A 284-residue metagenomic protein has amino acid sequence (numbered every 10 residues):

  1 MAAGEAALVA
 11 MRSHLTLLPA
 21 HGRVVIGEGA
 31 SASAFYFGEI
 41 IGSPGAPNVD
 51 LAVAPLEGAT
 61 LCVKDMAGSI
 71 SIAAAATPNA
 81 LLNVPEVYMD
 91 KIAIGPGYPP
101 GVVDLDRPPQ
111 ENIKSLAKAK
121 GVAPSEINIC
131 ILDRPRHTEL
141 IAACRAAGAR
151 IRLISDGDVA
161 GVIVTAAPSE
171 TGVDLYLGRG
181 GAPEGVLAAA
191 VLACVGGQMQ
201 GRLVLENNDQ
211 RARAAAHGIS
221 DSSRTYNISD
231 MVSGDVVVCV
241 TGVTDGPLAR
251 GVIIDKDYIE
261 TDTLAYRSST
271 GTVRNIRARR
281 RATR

Functional and structural regions predicted by a protein language model:
A2-E5, L17, A32-Y36, I94-G101 (+2 more regions): Anaerobic metallocofactor- and corrinoid-dependent redox/one-carbon enzyme cores, especially those from methanogenesis
A2-L82: Flexible, acidic active-site loops/lids enriched in D/E/S/T/G that coordinate Mg2+ and/or position polar
T16-L17, I40-P47, A54, C62-M66 (+6 more regions): Solvent-exposed alpha-helices and their adjacent loops that cap or buttress functional pockets in soluble metabolic
G22-V25, V49-L51, T60, S69-A73 (+8 more regions): Structural motif
A30-A32, R136, S155-V162: Short acidic loop-to-helix transition motifs that present clustered carboxylates
P55-K64, S69, T138-E139, V159-V164 (+2 more regions): Short glycine/serine/threonine-rich phosphate/pyrophosphate-binding segments that cradle anionic phosphate groups
I72-I154, G246-I253, D257-T283: Acidic beta-strand-loop-alpha-helix segment within the catalytic core of divalent metal-dependent phosphate-processing
G157-D158, P168-M199: Glycine-rich phosphate-binding loop
